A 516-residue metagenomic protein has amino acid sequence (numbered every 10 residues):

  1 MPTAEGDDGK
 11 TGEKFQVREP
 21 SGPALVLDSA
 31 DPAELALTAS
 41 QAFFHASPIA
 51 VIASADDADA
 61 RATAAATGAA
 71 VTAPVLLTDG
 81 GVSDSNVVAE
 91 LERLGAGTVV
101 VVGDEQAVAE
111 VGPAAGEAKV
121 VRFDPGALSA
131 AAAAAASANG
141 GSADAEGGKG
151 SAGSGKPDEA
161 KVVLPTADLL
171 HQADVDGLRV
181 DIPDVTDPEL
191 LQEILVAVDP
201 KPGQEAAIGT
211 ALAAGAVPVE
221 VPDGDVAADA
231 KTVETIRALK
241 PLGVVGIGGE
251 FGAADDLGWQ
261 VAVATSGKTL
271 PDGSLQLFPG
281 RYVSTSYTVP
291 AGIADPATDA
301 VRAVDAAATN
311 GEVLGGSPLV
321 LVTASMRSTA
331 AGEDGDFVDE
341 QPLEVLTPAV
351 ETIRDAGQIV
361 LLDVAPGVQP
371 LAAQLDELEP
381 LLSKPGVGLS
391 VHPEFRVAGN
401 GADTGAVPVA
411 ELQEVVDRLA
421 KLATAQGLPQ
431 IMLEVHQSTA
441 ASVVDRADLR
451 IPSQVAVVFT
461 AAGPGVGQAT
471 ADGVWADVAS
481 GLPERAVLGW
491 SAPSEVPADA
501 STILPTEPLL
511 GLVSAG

Functional and structural regions predicted by a protein language model:
M1-L270: Extracellular glycan-binding segments that recognize GlcNAc-based cell-wall polysaccharides
R61-A64, S83-V87, A107-V111, Q204-A207 (+7 more regions): Extracytoplasmic/secreted cell-surface and envelope-processing proteins
V196, V219, I247, G273-Y287 (+7 more regions): Hydrophobic faces of well-ordered beta-strands that scaffold small-molecule active sites in alpha/beta enzyme cores
A197-V198, A213, G224-K231, A402-A515: Surface-exposed substrate-engagement region within the catalytic domains of secreted or surface-exposed extracellular
A213-V217, G267-A324, V345, T352: Catalytic domains of carbohydrate-active enzymes, especially glycoside hydrolases
K268-P271, R302-G315, A349-D355, L378-G386 (+2 more regions): Acidic (Asp/Glu)-rich catalytic clusters
Y282, A324-M326, P366-V368, P393-V397 (+3 more regions): Active-site-proximal loop/turn and secondary-structure-junction residues that shape catalytic pockets, frequently
E312-I359, V368-K384, G388-S390, G405-A423: Chitinase-like catalytic core of GlcNAc-active glycosidases
